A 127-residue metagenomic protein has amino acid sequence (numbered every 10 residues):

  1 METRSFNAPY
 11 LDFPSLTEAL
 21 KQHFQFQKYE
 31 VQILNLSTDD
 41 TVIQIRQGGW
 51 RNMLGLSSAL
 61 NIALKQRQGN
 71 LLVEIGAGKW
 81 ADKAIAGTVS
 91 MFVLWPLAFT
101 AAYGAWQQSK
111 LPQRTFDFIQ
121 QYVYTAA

Functional and structural regions predicted by a protein language model:
M1-A127: A composition-biased, non-transmembrane "mature-region" signal
